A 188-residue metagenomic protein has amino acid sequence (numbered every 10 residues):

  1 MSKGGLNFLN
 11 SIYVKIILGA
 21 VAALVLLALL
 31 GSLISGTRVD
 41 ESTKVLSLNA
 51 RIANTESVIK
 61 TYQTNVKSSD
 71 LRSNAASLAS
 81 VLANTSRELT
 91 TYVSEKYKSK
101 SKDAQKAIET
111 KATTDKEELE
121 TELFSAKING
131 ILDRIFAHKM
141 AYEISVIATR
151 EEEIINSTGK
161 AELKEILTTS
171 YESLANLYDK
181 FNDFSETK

Functional and structural regions predicted by a protein language model:
M1-K188: His/Met- and acidic-residue-enriched segments that coordinate or traffic transition-metal cofactors and support
